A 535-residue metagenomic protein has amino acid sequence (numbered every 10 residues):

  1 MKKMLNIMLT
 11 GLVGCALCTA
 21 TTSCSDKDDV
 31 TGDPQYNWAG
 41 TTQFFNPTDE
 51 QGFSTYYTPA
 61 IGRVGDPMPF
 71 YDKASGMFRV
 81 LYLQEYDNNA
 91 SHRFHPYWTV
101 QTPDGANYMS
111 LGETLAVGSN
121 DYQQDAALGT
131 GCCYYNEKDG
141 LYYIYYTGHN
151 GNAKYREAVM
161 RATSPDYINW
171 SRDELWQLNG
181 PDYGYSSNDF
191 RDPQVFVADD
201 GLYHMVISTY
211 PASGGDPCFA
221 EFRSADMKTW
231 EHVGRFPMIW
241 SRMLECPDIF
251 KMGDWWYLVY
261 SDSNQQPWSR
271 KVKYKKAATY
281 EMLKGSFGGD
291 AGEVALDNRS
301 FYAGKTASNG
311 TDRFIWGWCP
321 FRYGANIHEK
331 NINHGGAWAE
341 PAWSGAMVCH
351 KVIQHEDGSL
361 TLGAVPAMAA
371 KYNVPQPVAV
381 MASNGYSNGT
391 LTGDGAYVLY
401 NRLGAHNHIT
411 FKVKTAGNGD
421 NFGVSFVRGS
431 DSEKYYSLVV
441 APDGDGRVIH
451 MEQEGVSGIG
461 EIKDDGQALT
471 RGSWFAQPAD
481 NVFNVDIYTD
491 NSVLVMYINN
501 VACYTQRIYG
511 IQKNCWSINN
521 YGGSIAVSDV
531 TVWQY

Functional and structural regions predicted by a protein language model:
M1-L9: Bacterial N-terminal signal peptides that target proteins for export
C18-S23: C-terminal motif of bacterial Sec signal peptides marking the signal peptidase cleavage site
S25-D192, F196-R242, K251-D297, C319-Y386 (+3 more regions): Beta-rich carbohydrate-recognition and catalytic domains
M243-P247, S300-G304: Repeated scaffold domains used in trafficking and secretory/extracellular systems, primarily beta-propellers
T390-G458: Secretory/extracellular carbohydrate-interaction modules and structurally similar beta-sandwich "look-alikes"
F411, F483-Q506: Carbohydrate-binding surfaces in secreted/extracellular proteins
V456-N484: Short, aromatic/His-centered strand-loop micro-motif at the edge of beta-sheets
I508-Y535: Ligand-recognition surfaces built from glycine- and aromatic
